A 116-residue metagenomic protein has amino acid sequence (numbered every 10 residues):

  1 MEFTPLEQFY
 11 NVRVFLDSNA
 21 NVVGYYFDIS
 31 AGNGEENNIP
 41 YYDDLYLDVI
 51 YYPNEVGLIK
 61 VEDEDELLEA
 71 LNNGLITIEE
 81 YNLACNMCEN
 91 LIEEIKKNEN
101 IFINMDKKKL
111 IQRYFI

Functional and structural regions predicted by a protein language model:
M1-G32, L45-L47: Phosphate/ribose-recognition catalytic cores of enzymes acting on nucleotide-derived substrates
F3-E7, Y26-F27, K60, E64-L67 (+2 more regions): Alpha-helical context
V12-V14, V22-V23, I29, V49 (+4 more regions): Extended aliphatic helical segments
E36: Catalytic, metal-anchored helix/loop core of enzyme active sites in primary metabolism
I39-D43: Short loop/turn motifs at secondary-structure junctions and domain boundaries
L45-L91: A hydrophobic, small-residue-rich beta->alpha segment in the mid-to-C-terminal subdomain of diverse proteins
N86-I116: Cysteine/selenocysteine-centered motifs that mediate thiol-based redox chemistry or coordinate metal-sulfur cofactors
